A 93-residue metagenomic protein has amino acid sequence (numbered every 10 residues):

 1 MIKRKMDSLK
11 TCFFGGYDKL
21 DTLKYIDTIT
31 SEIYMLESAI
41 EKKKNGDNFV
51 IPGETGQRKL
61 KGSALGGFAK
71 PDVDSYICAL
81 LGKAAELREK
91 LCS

Functional and structural regions predicted by a protein language model:
M1-S93: Acidic, negatively charged sequence signal that fires either on conserved catalytic/metal-binding carboxylates
